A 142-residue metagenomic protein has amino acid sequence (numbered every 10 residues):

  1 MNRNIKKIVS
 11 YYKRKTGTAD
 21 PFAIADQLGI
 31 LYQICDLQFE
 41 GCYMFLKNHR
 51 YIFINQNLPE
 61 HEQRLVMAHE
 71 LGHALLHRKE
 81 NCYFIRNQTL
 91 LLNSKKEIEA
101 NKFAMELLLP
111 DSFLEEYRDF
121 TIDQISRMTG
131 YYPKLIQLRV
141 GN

Functional and structural regions predicted by a protein language model:
M1-N142: Active-site hotspot residues in diverse enzymes, especially metal/ion-binding acidic/histidine motifs
